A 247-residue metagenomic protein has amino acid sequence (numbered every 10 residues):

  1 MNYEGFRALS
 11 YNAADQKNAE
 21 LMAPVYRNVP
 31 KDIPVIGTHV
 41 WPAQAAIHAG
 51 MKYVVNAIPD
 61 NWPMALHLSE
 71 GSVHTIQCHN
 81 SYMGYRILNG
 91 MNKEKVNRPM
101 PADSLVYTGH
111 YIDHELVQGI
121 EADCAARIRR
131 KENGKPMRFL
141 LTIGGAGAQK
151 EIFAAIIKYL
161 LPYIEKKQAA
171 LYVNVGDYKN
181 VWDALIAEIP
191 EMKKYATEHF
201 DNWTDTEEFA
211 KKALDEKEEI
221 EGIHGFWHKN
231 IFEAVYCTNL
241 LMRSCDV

Functional and structural regions predicted by a protein language model:
M1-P101: Active-site and donor-binding regions of nucleotide-sugar-utilizing enzymes
V25-R27, A65-L66, R127-N133, D215-E216: Short boundary motifs at domain starts and secondary-structure transition points
I33-P34, Y53, R138, L240 (+1 more regions): Structural motif
V40, G144, D246: Short glycine-/small-residue-rich Rossmann-like dinucleotide-binding loops
G50-V54, H79, E94-S104, L161-A170 (+1 more regions): Structural alpha-beta junctions
V54, S104-Y107, H224-W227: Conserved beta-strand scaffold positions in the cores of enzyme catalytic domains, especially in NTP/NDP-utilizing
G71-K158, N174-D183: A nucleotide-sugar donor-handling region in carbohydrate enzymes
R130-R243: Donor-nucleotide binding loops and adjacent catalytic segments primarily of GT-B fold Leloir glycosyltransferases
